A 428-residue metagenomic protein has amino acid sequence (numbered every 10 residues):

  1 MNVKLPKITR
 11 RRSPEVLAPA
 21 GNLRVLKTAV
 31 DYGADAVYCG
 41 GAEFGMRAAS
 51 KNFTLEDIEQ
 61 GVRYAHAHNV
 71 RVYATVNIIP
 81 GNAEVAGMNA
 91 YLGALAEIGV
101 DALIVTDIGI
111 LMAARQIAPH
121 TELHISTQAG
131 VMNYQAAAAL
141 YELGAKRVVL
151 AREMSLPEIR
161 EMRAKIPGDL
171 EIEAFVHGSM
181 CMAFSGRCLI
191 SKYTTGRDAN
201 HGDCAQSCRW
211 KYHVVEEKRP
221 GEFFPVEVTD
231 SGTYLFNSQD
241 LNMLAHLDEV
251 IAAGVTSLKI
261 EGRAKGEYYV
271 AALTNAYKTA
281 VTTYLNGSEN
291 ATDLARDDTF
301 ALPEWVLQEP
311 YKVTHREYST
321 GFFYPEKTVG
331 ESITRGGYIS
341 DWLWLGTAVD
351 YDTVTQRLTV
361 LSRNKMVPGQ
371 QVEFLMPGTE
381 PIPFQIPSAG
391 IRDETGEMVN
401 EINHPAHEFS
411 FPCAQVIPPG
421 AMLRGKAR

Functional and structural regions predicted by a protein language model:
M1-Y32, A36-C39, E43, G61 (+6 more regions): Surface-exposed amphipathic alpha-helical tracts and adjacent flexible/coil segments at the periphery of soluble enzymes
R47-H66: Glycine-rich, positively charged N-terminal anion/phosphate-binding segment
S50-L55, A86-L92: Glycine-rich loop at the start of a catalytic domain that most often binds anionic cofactors/ligands
A86, L123-M132: Gly/Gly-Pro- and Ser/Thr-rich, intrinsically disordered tail segments characteristic of DNA damage-repair and tolerance
G109-I110: Alpha-helix capping/helix-boundary segments
A118: Conserved phosphotransfer cores of two-component systems
